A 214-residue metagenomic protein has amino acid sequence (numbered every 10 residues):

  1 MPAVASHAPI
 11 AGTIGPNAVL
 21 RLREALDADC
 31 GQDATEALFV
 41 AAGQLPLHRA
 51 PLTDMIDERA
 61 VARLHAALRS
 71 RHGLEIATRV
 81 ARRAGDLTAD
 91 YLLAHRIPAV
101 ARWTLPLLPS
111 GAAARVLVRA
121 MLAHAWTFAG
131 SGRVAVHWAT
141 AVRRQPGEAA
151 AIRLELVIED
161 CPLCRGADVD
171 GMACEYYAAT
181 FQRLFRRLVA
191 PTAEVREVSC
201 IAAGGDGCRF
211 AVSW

Functional and structural regions predicted by a protein language model:
M1-Y91: N-terminal leader/assembly segments
T53-Y176, S199: Amphipathic interaction/junction segments at domain boundaries or subunit interfaces
G132-V136, A193-V195, S213: Generic structural motif
I152, P191, D206: Residue-level signal for beta-strand positions within conserved beta-sheet cores that form or flank
E175-A190: Active-site helix/loop of acyl-thioester processing domains in fatty-acid/polyketide metabolism, spanning hotdog-fold
V195-W214: Beta-rich nucleic-acid/ligand-interaction surfaces
